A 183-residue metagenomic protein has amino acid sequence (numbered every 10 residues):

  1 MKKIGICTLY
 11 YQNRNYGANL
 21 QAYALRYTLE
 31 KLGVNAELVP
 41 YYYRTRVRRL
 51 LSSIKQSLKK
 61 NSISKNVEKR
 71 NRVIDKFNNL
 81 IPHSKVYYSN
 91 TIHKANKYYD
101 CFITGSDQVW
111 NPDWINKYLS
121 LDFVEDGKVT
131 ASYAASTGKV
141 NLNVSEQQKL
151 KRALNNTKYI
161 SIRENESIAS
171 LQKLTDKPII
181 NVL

Functional and structural regions predicted by a protein language model:
I4-R152: Aromatic- and Gly/Pro-rich donor/ligand-binding loops that form nucleotide- or phosphate-bearing donor binding pockets
E30, K158, Q172: Hydrophobic/aromatic-lined pockets within catalytic cores
V109, E166-S167: Alpha-helix capping/helix-boundary segments
D126, N156, L174-P178: Short, structured coil segments at secondary-structure junctions
T157-E164: A short beta-strand/loop micro-motif in the catalytic core of glycosyltransferases that engages the nucleotide-sugar
I168-L183: Helix-loop-beta element that forms the nucleotide-linked donor phosphate-binding surface in glycosyltransferases
